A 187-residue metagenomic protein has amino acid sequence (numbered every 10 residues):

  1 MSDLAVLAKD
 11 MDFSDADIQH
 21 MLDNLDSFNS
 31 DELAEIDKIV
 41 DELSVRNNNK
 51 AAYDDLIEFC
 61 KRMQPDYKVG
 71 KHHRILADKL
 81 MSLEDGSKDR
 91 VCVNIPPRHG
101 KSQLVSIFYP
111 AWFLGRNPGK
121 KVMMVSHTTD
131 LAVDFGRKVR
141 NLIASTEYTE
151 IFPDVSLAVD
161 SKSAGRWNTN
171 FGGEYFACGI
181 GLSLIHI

Functional and structural regions predicted by a protein language model:
M1-K88: N-terminal accessory segments
E84, K101, L114-G115: N-terminal cationic-hydrophobic initiation segments that often serve targeting/anchoring roles
K88-I107: Walker A/P-loop
R90-C92, K121-M123, E174: Residue-level preference for the first positions of well-ordered beta-strands
S106-R116: Walker A/P-loop NTP-binding motif
V125-G181: Conserved nucleotide-state-sensing and coupling region of NTP-binding domains
I185-I187: Conserved small/polar residues in nucleotide/adenosyl-binding loops
